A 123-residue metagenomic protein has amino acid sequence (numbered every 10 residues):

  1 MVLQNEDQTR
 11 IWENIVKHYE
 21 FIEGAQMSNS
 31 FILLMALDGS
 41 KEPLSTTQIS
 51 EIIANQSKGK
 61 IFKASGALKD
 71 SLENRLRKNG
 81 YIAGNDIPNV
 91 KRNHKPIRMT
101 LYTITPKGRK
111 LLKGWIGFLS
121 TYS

Functional and structural regions predicted by a protein language model:
M1-Q4, Q56, K95: Long, compositionally biased intrinsically disordered regions
V2-L44: Short alpha-helical segments that sit at the start of domains
P43-N55, F62: Short acidic, hydrophobic short linear motifs in intrinsically disordered regions
K60-N79: Short amphipathic alpha-helical interaction segments
R77-P88: A short, conserved structural fragment
N89-H94: Intrinsically disordered, low-complexity Ser/Thr- and acidic-rich flexible linkers and loops, especially at boundaries
R98-S123: Short, amphipathic alpha-helical interaction segments positioned at domain boundaries
